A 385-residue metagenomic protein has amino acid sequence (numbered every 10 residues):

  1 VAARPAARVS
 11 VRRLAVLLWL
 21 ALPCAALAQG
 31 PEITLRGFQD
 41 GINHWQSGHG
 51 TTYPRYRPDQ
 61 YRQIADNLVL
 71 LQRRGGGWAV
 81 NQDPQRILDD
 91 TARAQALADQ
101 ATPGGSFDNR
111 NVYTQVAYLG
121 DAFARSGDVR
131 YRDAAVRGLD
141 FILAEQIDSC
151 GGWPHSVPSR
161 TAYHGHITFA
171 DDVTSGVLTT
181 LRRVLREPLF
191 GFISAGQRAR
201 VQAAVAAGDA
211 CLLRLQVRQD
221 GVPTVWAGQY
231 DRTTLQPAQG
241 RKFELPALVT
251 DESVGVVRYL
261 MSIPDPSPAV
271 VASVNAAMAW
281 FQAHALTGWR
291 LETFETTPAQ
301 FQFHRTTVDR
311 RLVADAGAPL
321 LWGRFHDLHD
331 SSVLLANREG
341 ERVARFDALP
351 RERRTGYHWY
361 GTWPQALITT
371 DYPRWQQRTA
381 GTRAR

Functional and structural regions predicted by a protein language model:
V1-V11: N-terminal secretory signal peptides that target proteins for export/translocation
R13-A25: Bacterial N-terminal signal peptides
Q29-I64, R183-A207, T233-G240, E244 (+1 more regions): Terminal, non-catalytic domain-edge segments
T52-Y113, Y118: N-terminal carbohydrate-binding/catalytic regions of secreted carbohydrate-active enzymes
Y56-Q63, S106-T114, T168-T179, R200 (+1 more regions): Aromatic- and histidine-enriched alpha-helix N-cap/loop-to-helix transition segments that scaffold the rims
Q63-G77, A134-G151, Q202-G221, S273-R290: Long, well-ordered core segments of solenoidal/helical folds
Q82-F107, C150-F169, F190, R232-P246: A cross-kingdom feature marking solvent-exposed beta-strand/loop segments within repeated, beta-rich binding/scaffold
R132, V136-L139, L143, V157 (+2 more regions): Eukaryote-skewed repeat-based solenoidal scaffolds used as protein-protein interaction platforms, primarily
